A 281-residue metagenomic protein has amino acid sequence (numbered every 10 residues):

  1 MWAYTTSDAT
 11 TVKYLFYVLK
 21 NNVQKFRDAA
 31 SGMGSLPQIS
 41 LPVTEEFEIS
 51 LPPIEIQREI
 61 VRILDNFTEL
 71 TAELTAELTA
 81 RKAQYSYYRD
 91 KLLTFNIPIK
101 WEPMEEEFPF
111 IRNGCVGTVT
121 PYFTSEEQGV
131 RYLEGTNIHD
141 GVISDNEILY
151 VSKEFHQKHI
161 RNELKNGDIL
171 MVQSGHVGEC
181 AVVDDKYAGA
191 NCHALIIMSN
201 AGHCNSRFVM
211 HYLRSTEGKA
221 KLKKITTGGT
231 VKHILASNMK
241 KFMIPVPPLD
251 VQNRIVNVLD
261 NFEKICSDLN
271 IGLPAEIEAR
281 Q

Functional and structural regions predicted by a protein language model:
M1-K20, E134, I160-N162, N166-R214: A short beta-sheet element
M1-W2, M33-P52, Q173, G189-I196 (+1 more regions): A short glycine-rich beta-alpha junction/loop motif
Q38, P53, K91, I97-K100 (+3 more regions): Structural preference for solvent-exposed beta-strand-turn elements and adjacent flexible terminal/loop segments within
E45-S86, V209, K240-E278: Amphipathic alpha-helical segments
F95-V116, G272, E276: Non-catalytic DNA-recognition/assembly elements of restriction-modification systems
E107-P121, T136-N166: Sequence-specific dsDNA recognition surfaces
E217-K219: Conserved loop->alpha-helix
